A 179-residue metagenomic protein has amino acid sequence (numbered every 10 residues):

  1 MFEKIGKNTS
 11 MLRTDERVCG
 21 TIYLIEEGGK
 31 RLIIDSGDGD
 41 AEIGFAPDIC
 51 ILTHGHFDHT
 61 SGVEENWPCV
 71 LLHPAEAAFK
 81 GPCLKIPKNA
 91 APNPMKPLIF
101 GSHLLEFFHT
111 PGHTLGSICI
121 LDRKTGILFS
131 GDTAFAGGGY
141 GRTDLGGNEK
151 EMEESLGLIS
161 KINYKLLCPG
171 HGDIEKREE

Functional and structural regions predicted by a protein language model:
M1-I43, C119-A136: Conserved beta-strand hairpin/beta-sheet module of binuclear metal-dependent hydrolase folds, prominently
N8-D15, R31-I34, I49-L52, L105-P111 (+1 more regions): Short, flexible loop segments at the rims of nucleotide/cofactor-binding pockets, characterized by
D15, G37-F100: Active-site HxH/HxHxD metal-binding segment of metal-dependent hydrolases
C19, D40-A41, G55-G62, A77-K80 (+3 more regions): Active-site environment of divalent metal-dependent phosphoester hydrolases
G28-K30, I43-I49, E64-C69, R123-G126 (+1 more regions): Short glycine/proline-enriched coil/turn segments at helix->beta-strand junctions
R31, L115-E179: Metallo-beta-lactamase
I33-G37, P47-D58, V70-P74, H109-G112 (+2 more regions): Active-site neighborhood of phospho(di)ester-bond hydrolases with catalytic His/Asp-centered motifs
P87-L121: Internal catalytic-core helix/loop-beta-alpha segment that presents or stabilizes conserved functional determinants
